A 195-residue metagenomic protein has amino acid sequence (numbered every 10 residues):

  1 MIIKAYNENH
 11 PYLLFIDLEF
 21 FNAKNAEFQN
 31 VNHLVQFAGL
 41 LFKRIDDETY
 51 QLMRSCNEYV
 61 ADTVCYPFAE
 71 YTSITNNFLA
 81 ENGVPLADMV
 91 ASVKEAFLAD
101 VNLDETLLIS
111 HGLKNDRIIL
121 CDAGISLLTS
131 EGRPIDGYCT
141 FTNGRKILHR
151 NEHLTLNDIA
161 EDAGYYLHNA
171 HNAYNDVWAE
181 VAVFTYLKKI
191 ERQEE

Functional and structural regions predicted by a protein language model:
M1-E8, A160-D162, W178-E195: Acidic two-metal-ion nuclease catalytic site recognized across multiple nuclease folds, prominently DnaQ/RNase D-T
I2-C121, I125, N157, E161-Y165 (+1 more regions): Conserved non-catalytic scaffold segment of RNase H-like nuclease domains
G124, L148, K188-R192: Hydrophobic/aromatic-lined pockets within catalytic cores
G124-I135: A short alpha->loop->secondary-structure connector
G137-H153: Short alpha-helix plus adjacent loop in nuclease-associated cores
N151-L154, L167, Q193: Substrate-binding/catalytic groove segments of enzymes that remodel or degrade extracellular structural polymers
A170-E180: Short linear loop/turn motifs
